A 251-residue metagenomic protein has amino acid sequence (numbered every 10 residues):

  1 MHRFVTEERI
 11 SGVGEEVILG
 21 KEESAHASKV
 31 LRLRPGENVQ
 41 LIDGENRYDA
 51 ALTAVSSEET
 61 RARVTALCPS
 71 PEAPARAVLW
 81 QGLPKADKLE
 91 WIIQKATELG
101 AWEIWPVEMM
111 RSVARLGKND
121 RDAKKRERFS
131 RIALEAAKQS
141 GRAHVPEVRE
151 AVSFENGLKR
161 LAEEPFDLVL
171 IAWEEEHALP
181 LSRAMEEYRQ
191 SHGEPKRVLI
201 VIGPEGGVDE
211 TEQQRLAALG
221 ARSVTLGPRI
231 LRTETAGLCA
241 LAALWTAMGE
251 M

Functional and structural regions predicted by a protein language model:
M1-S70, D120: N-terminal positively charged helical leader segments and presequences
V17-L19, P74-V78, K196-L199, A218-L226: Glycine/charged-rich beta-loop-alpha catalytic/anionic-binding loops adjacent to active sites
S28-S57, E155-Y188: N-terminal-biased segments
V39, A62, V145-R149, S223: Generic structural signal for residues in well-ordered beta-strands
P69-I171: RNA substrate-binding interface of SAM-dependent RNA methyltransferases
E164, V169-P195, L199-G207, E212 (+1 more regions): Active-site/ligand-binding-proximal alpha/beta "capping" segment
D209-M251: Structured adenosyl-cofactor binding patch, chiefly the S-adenosyl-L-methionine
